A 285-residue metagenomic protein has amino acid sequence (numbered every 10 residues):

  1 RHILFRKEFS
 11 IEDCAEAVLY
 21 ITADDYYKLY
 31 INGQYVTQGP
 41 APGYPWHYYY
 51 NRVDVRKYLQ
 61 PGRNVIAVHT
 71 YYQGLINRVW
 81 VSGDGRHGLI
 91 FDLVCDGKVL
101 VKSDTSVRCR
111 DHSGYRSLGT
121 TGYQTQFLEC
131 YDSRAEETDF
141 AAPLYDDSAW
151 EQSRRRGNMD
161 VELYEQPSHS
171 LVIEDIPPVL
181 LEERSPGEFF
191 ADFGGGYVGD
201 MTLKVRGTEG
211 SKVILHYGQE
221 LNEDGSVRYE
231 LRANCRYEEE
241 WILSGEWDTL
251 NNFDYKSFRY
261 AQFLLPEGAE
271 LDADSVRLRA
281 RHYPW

Functional and structural regions predicted by a protein language model:
R1-W285: Extracellular/oxidizing-compartment recognition motifs
